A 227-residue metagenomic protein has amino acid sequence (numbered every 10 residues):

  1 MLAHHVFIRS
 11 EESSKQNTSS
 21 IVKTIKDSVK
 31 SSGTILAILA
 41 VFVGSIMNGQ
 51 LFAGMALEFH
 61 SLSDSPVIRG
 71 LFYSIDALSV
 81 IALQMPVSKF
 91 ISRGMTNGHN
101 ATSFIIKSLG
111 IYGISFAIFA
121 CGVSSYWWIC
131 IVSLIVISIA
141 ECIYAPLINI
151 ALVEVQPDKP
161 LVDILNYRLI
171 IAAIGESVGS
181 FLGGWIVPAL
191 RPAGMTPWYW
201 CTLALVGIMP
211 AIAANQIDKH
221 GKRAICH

Functional and structural regions predicted by a protein language model:
M1-S13, P210-D218: C-terminal membrane-cytosol helix-exit motif in multi-pass small-molecule transporters
V6-A40: Juxtamembrane intracellular "pre-TM" segments in multi-pass secondary transporters
A53-F72, P188: Short amphipathic helix-loop junctions that connect adjacent transmembrane helices in Major Facilitator Superfamily/SLC
M55, I143-Q156: Intracellular juxtamembrane helix-capping segments at the cytosolic ends of symmetry-related transmembrane helices
A82-N100, V187: Helix-to-loop junctions at the C-terminal end of transmembrane segments in multipass secondary transporters
A101-I118: Structural signature of the two symmetry-related core transmembrane helices
K159-R191: A late C-terminal transmembrane helix in Major Facilitator Superfamily
V187-I208: A membrane-interface helix-boundary motif in multi-pass transporters
